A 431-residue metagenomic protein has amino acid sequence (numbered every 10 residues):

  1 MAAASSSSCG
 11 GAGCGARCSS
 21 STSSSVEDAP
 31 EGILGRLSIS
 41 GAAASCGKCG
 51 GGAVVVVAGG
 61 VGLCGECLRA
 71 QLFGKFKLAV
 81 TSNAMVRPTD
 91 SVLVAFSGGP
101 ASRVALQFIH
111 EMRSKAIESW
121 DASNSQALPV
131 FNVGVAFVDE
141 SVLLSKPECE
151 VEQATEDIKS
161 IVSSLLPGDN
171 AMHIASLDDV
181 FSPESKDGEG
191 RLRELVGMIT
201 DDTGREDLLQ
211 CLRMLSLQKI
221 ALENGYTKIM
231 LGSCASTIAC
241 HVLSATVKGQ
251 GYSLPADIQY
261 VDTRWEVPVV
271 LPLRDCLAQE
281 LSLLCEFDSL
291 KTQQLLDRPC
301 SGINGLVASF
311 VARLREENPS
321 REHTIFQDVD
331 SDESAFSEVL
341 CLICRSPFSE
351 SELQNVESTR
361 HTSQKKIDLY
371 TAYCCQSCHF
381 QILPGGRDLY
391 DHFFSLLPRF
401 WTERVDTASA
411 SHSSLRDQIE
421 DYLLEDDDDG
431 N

Functional and structural regions predicted by a protein language model:
A2-Y260, A278, F287, C375 (+2 more regions): ATP-dependent adenylation/nucleotidyltransferase module used to activate substrates
A79, W120, N124, A245 (+3 more regions): Residue-level detector of alpha-helical recognition elements and their boundaries
T227, S236, C240, T246-S282 (+1 more regions): Flexible helical/loop "lid" subdomain adjacent to adenine-nucleotide binding pockets
E338-I343, Q354, T359-N431: Long, compositionally biased intrinsically disordered regions
